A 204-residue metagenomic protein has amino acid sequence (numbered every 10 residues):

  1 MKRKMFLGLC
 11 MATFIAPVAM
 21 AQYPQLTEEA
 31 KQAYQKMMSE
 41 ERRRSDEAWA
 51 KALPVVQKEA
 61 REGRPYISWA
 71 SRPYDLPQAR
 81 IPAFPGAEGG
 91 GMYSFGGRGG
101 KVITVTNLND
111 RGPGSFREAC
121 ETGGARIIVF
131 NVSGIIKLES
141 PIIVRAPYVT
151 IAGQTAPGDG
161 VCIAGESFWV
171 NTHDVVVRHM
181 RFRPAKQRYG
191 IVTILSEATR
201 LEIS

Functional and structural regions predicted by a protein language model:
K2-M5, M20-N109, P113-I127: Extracellular "leader-to-stem" segments immediately downstream of a signal peptide or signal-anchor in secreted/lumenal
G8-P17: Bacterial N-terminal signal peptides
F14, G96-R98, V144, A156: A generic structural signal for short, non-catalytic loop/turn and secondary-structure boundary residues
I103-T104, I127-V129, T150, V176-R178: Structural recognition of the beta-strand scaffold that forms the well-ordered cores of secreted hydrolase catalytic
L108, N131-S133, Q154: Active-site-proximal beta-strand/loop segments in catalytic clefts of secreted hydrolases
I127-V132, E139: Surface-exposed patches in mature extracellular/periplasmic domains of secreted proteins
I136-S204: Right-handed parallel beta-helix
